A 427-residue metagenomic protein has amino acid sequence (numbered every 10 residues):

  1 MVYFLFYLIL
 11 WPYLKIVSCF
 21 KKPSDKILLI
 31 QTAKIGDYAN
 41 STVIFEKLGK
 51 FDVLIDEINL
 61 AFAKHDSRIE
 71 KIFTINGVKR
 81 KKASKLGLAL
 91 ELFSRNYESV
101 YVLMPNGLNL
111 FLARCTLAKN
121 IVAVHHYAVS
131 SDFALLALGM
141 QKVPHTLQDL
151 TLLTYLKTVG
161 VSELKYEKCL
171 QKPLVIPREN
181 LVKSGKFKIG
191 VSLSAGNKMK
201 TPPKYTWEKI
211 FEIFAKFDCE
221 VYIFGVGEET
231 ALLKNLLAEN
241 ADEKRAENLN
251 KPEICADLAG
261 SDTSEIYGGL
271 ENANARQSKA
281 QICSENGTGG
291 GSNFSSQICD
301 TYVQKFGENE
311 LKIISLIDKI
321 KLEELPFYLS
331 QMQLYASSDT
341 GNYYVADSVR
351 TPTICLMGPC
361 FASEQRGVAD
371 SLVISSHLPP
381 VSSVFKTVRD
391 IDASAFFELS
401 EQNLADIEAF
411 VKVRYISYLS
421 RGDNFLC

Functional and structural regions predicted by a protein language model:
M1-C427: Catalytic machinery of carbohydrate-active enzymes, primarily nucleotide-sugar-dependent glycosyltransferases
